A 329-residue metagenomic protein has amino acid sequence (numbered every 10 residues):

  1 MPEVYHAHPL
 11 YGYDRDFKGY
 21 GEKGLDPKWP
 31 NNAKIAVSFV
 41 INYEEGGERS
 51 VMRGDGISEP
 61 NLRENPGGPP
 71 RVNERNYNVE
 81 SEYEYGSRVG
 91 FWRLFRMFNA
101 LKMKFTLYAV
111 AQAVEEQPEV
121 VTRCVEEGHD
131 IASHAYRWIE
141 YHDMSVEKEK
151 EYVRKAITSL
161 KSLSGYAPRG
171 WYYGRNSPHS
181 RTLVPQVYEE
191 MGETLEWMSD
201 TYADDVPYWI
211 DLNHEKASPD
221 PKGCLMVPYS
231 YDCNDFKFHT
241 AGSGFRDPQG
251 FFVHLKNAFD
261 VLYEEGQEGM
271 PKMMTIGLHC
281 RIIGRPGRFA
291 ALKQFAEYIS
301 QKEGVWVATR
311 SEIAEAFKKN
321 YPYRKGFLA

Functional and structural regions predicted by a protein language model:
E3-D130, R137, Q186, K272 (+1 more regions): Active-site beta->alpha N-cap acidic-glycine motif
E3-N31, T158-M270, G326: Active-site-adjacent pocket scaffolds in enzyme catalytic domains
Y20, G192-L195, S199, Q249-A329: C-terminal domain-boundary segment and adjacent tail
E48, E140, N234, I283 (+1 more regions): Conserved protein kinase catalytic core
S50-V51, F236-F245, P286-A290, K319: Short conserved micro-motifs at the rims of enzyme active sites and ligand-binding pockets
P66-Y77, W92, N99-H179, D220-G223 (+2 more regions): Metal-dependent polysaccharide deacetylase catalytic core of the NodB/CE4 family, i.e., the active-site-bearing domain
R88, V146-R154, F245-V253, P286-F289 (+1 more regions): Non-membrane alpha-helical structural segments and their capping/turn regions in soluble enzymes
